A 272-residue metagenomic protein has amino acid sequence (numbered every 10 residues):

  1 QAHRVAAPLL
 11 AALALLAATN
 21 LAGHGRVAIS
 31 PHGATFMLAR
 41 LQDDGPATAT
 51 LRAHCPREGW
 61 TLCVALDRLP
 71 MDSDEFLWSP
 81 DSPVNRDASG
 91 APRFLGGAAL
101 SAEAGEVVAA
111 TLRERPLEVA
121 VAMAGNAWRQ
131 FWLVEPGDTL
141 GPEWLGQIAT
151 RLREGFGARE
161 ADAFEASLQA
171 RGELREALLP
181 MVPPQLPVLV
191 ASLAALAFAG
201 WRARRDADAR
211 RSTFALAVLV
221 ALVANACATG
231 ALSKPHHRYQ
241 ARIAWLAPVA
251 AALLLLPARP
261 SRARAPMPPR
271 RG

Functional and structural regions predicted by a protein language model:
Q1-A39: Internal alpha-helical transmembrane segments
Q1-R4, G200-R210, A251-G272: Membrane-interface junctions at the ends of membrane-embedded or membrane-associated helices
V5-L16, A207-T229: Transmembrane alpha-helix segments characteristic of polytopic inner-membrane glycan-assembly/cell-envelope
A14-A18, A22, A199-R202, A226-A231 (+1 more regions): Hydrophobic membrane-targeting alpha-helices
L21-H24, T229-A244: Membrane-interface catalytic loops of GT-C/OST-like multi-pass glycosylation enzymes that act
S30-D162: Membrane-proximal stem/loop segments at transmembrane-domain junctions that anchor or position
V121-V218: Membrane-interface anchor segments at the N-terminal boundary of transmembrane helices in multi-pass membrane enzymes
P187-A191, R242-A250: Membrane-embedded alpha-helical segments of multi-pass membrane proteins, especially the transmembrane helices
